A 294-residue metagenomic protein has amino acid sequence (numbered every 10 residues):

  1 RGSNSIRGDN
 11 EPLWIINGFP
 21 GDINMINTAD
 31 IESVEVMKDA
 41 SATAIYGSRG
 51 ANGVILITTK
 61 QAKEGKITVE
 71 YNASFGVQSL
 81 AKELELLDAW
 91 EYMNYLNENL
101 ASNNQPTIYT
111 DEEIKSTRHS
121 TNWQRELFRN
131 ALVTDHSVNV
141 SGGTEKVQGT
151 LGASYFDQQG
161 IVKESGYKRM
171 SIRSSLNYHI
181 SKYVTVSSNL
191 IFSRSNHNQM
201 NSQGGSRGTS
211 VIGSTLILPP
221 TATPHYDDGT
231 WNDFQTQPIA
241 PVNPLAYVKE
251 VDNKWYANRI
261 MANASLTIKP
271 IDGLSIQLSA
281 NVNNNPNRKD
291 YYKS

Functional and structural regions predicted by a protein language model:
R1-S3, N17, G50-A73, H136-N139: N-terminal periplasmic accessory domains that precede and gate Gram-negative outer-membrane beta-barrel machines
S5-R7, G21-I23, A40-I45, A62-G65 (+3 more regions): Short beta-strands and strand-coil junctions in structured, solvent-facing domains, enriched
P12, N17-A44: Short acidic/polar hinge/loop motifs at secondary-structure boundaries that mediate gating or recognition
V54-L56, S137, Q148, S171-S174 (+2 more regions): Membrane-embedded beta-strand positions in outer-membrane beta-barrel channels/transporters
E64-S120, G160-V162, S171, S175-R259 (+1 more regions): Surface-exposed loop/interface segments of Gram-negative outer-membrane beta-barrel transport/assembly proteins
G65, E145-K146, K182, D272: Short coil turns and loop connectors of transmembrane beta-barrels in diderm outer membranes and organellar homologs
R129-E145, S154-F156, L245-Y291: Outer-membrane beta-barrel transmembrane strands
